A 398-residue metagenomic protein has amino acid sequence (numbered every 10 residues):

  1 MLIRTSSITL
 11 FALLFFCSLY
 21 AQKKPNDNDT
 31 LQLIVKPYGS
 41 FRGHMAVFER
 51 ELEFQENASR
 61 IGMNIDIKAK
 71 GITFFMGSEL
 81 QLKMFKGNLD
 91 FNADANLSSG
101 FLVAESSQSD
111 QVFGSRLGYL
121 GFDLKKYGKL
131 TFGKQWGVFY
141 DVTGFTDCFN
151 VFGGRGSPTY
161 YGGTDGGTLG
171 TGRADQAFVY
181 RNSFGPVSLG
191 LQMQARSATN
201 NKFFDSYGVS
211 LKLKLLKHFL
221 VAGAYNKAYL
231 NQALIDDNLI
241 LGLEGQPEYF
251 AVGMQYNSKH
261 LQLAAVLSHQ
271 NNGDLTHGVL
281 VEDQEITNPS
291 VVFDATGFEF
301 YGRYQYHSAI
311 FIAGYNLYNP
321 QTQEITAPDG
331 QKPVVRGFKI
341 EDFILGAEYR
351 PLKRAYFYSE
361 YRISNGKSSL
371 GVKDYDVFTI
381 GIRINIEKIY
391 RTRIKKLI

Functional and structural regions predicted by a protein language model:
Q32-K36, E51-R196, K212-L215: Outer membrane beta-barrel
L33, E53-S59, V112-R116, G172-Q176 (+6 more regions): Residues that define the transmembrane beta-barrel architecture of outer-membrane proteins
G39-G43, I61-I67, L117-F122, F132 (+7 more regions): Residues on the lipid-exposed face of transmembrane beta-strands in outer-membrane beta-barrel proteins
G39-M45, M76-L80, K134, L191-A195 (+8 more regions): Transmembrane beta-barrel strands of outer-membrane/channel proteins
M45-E51, L82-N88, V138-V142, A195-N201 (+7 more regions): Gram-negative outer-membrane beta-barrel proteins
G71-F74, Y127-L130, P186-L191, K217-G223 (+5 more regions): Repeated loop/turn-to-beta-strand initiation elements of outer-membrane beta-barrel proteins
F178, D374-I398: Outer-membrane beta-barrel "beta-signal"
F184, K212-G337, E341: Detector for outer-membrane/organellar transmembrane beta-barrel domains, recognizing the amphipathic beta-strand
